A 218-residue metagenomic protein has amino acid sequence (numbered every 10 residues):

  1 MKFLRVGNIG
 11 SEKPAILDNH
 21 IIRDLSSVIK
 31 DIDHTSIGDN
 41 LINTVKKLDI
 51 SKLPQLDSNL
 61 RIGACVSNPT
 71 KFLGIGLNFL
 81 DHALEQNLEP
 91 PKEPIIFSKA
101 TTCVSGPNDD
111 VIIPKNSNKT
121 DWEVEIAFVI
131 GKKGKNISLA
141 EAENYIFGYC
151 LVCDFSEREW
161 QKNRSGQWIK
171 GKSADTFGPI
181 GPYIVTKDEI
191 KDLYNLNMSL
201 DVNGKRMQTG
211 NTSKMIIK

Functional and structural regions predicted by a protein language model:
M1-P94, D188-K191, R206: N-terminal non-catalytic cap/leader segment that marks the start of a structured domain
R5, I9-G10, K46, K52-D57 (+3 more regions): Catalytic-pocket segment enriched in acidic/His residues
G7, G74-I75, S98, E123-G131 (+1 more regions): Short beta-strand segments
A15-I16, F128, L200: Short aromatic-centered micro-motifs
H20-I21, G131-K135, F155-S156, K187-E189 (+1 more regions): Short loop segments at secondary-structure junctions
I62-A64, L84-N87, V111-T120, I126 (+3 more regions): A generic local secondary-structure boundary/capping motif
E89-P107, T120-W122: Structural signature of FAD isoalloxazine-binding scaffolds in flavoprotein oxidoreductases
I130, N136-V152: RNA pseudouridine synthases
